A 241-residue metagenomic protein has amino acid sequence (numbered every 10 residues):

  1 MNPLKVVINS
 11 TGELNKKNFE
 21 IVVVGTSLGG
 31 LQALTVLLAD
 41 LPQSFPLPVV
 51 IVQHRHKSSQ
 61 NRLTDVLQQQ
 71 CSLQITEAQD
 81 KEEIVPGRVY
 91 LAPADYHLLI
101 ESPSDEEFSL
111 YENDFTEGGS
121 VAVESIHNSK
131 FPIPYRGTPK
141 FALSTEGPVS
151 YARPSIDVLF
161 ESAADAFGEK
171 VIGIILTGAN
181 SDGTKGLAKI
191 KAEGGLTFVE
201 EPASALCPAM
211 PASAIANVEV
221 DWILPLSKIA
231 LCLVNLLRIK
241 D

Functional and structural regions predicted by a protein language model:
M1-D241: Conserved acid/base catalytic micro-environments in cytosolic active-site loops
